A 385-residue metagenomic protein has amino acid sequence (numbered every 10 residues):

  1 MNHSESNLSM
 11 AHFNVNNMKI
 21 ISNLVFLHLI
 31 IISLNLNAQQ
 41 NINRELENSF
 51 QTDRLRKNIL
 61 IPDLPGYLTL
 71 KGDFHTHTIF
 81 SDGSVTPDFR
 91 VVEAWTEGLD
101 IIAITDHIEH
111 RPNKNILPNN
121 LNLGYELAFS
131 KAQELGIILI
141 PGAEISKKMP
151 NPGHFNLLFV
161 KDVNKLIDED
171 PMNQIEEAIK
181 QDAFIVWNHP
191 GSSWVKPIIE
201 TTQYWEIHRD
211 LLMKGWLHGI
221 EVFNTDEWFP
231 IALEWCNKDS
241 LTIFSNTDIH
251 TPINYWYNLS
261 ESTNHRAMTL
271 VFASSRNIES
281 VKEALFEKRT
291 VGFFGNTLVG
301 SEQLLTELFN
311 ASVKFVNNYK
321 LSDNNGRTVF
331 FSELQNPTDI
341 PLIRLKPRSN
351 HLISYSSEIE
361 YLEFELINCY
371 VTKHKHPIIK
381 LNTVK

Functional and structural regions predicted by a protein language model:
N2-S4, L8-A11: N-terminal amphipathic/hydrophobic targeting modules at extreme N-termini, encompassing cleavable Sec/SRP-type signal
N7, N16, I32, I79-S81: Alpha-helical and His/Cys-centered functional microenvironments
F13-V25: Bacterial N-terminal signal peptides that target proteins for export
L24-S33: Bacterial N-terminal signal peptides
L34-A38: Sec/Tat signal peptide C-region and signal peptidase I cleavage site
Q39-G72, V91, M149-V160, I198-K385: Charged catalytic cores and adjacent phosphate/nucleic-acid-binding surfaces used for phosphate/nucleic-acid chemistry
F50-N188, K196-P197, G215, V222-K238: A metal-dependent hydrolase metal-coordination microenvironment
